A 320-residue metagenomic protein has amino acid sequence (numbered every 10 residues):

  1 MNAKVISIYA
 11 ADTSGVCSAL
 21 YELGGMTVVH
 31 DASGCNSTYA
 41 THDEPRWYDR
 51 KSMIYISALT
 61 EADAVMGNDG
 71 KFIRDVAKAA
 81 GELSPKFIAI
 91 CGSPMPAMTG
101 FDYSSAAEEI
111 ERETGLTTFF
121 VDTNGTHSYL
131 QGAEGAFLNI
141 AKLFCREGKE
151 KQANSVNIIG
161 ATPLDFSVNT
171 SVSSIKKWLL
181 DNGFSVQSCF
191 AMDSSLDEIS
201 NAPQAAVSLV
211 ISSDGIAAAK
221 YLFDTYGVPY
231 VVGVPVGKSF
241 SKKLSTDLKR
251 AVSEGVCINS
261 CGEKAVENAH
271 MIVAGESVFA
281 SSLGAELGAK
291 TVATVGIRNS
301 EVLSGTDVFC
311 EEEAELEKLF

Functional and structural regions predicted by a protein language model:
M1-F320: An N-terminal assembly and electron-transfer interface module characteristic of large anaerobic redox and radical
